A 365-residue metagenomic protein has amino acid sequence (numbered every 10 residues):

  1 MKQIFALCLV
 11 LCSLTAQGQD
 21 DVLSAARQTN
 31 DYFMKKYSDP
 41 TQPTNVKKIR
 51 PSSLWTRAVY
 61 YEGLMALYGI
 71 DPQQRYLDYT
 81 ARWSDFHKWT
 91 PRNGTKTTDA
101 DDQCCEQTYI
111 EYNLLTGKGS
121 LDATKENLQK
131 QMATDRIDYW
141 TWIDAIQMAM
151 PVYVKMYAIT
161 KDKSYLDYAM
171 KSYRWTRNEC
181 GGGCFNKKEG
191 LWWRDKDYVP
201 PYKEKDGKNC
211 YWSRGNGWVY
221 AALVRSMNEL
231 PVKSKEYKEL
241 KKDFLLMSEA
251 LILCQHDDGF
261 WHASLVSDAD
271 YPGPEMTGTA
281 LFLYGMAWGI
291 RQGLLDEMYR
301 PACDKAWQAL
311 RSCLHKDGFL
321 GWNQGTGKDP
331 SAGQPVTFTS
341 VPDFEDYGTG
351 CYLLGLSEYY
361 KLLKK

Functional and structural regions predicted by a protein language model:
M1-D20: Bacterial Sec-dependent N-terminal signal peptides
K2-I4, T116-K125, R136, K163-D167: Short secondary-structure capping/junction motifs at helix and strand boundaries
L7, D20-A58, A66, I70-F86 (+7 more regions): CBM-like carbohydrate-recognition segments
S38, P72, K88-R92, G117 (+6 more regions): Helix-capping and short linker residues that terminate individual alpha-solenoid repeat units
G63, T108, V152-K155, G285: "A position-specific structural signal for the A-helix of alpha-solenoid helical repeats
P72, I110-N113, V154-K161: Hydrophobic/aromatic side-chain positions at a characteristic register within alpha-helices of tetratricopeptide repeats
S120-Y153: Asp-box/WD-like beta-propeller blade repeats and closely related beta-sheet repeat scaffolds
I143-D144, V154-L265, P272-L283, L295-G327 (+1 more regions): Extended ligand-binding clefts on enzyme/binding-domain cores
